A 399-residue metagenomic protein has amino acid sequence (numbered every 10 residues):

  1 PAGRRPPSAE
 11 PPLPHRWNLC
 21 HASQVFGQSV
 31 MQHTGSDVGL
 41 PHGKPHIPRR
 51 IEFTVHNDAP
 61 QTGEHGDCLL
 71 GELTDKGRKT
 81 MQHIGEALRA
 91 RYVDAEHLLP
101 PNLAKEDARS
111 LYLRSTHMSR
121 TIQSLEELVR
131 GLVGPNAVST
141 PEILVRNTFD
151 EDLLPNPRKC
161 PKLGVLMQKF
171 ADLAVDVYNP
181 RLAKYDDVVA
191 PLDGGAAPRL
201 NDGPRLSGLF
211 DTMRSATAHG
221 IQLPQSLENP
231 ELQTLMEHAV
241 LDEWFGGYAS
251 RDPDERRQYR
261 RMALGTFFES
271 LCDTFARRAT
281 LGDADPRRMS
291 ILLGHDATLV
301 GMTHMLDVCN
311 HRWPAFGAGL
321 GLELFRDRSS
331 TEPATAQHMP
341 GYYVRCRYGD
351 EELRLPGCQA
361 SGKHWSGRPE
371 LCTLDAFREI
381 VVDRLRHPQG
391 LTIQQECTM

Functional and structural regions predicted by a protein language model:
P1-Y112, T116-S290, G294-M399: Signature for phosphate-centric chemistry
